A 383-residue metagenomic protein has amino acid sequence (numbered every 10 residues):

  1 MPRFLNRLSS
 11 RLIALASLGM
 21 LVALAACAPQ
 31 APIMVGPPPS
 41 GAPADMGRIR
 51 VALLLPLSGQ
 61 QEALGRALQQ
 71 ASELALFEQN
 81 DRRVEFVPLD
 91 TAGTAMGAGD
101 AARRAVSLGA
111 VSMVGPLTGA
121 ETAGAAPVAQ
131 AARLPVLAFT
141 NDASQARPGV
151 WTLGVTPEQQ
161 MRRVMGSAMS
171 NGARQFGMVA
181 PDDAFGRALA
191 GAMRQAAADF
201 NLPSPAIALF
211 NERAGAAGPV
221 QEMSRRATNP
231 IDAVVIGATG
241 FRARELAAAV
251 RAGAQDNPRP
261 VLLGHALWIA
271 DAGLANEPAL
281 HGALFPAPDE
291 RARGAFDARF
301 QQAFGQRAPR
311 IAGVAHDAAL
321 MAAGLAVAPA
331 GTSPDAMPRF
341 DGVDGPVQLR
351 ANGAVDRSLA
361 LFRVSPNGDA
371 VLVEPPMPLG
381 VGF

Functional and structural regions predicted by a protein language model:
L21-D45: Bacterial Sec signal peptide processing site at the extreme N-terminus
L53, A105-L117, V136-F139, Q175-A180 (+3 more regions): Periplasmic-binding protein-like
A63-A67, E78-S144: Beta-alpha junction/loop-to-helix N-cap segments that form part of ligand/metal-binding clefts
Q79-G93, G97, R147-V150, A198-P219: Short beta-strand elements in bilobed, periplasmic/extracellular small-molecule ligand-binding domains
P135, S144-G166, E277-D289: Short beta-strand elements at the ligand-binding edges of bilobed clamshell
T152-L209: An alpha-beta-alpha
A243-H316, P329: Extracellular/periplasmic periplasmic-binding protein-like sensory domains
Q302-E374, G382-F383: Segments of small-molecule ligand-sensing domains
